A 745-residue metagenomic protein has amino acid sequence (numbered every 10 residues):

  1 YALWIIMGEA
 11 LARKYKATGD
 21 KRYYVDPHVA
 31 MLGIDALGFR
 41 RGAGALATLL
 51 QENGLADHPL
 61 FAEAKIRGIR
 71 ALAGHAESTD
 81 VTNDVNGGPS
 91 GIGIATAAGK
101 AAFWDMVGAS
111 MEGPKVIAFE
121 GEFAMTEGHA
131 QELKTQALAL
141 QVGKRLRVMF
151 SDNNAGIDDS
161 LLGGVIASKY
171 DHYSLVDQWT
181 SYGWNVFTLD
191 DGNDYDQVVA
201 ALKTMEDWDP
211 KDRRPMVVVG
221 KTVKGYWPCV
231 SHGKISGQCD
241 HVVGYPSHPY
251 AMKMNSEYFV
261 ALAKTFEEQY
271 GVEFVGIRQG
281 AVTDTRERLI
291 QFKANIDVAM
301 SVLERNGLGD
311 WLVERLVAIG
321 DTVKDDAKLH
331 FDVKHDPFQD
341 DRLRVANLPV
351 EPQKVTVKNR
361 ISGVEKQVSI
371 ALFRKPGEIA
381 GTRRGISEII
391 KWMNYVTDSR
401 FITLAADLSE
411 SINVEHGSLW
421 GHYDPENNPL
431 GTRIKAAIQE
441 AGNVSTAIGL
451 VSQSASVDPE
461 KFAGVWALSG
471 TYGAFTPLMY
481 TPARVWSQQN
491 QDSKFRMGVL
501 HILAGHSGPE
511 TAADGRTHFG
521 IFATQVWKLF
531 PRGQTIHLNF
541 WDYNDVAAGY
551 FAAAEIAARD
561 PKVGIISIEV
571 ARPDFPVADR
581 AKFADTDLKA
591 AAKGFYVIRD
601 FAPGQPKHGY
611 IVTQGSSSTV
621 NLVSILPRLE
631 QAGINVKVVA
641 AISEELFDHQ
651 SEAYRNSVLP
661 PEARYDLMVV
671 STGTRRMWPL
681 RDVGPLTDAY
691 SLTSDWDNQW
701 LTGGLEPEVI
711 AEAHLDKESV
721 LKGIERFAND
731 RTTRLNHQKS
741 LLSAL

Functional and structural regions predicted by a protein language model:
Y1-I117, A294-F575, A640-E645, S651 (+2 more regions): Thiamine diphosphate
A62-N83, I92-T96, M106-G113, I117 (+6 more regions): Thiamine diphosphate
E122: Active-site glycine-centered loops adjacent to acidic/histidine catalytic or metal-binding residues that shape
M125-H129, T476-M479: Active-site-adjacent loop/helix micro-motif of nuclease/hydrolase catalytic cores
